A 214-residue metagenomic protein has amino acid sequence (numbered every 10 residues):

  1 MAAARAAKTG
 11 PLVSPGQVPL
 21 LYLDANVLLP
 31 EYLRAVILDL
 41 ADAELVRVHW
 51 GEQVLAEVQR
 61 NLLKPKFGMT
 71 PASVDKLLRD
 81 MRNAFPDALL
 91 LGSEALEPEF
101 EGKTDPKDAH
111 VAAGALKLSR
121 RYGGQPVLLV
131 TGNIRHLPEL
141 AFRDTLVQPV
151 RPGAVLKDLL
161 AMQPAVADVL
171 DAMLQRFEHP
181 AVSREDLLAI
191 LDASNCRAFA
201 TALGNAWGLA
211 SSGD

Functional and structural regions predicted by a protein language model:
M1-A35: Metal-dependent nucleic-acid phosphoesterase active-site entry motif
L20, E31-L33, I37-F67: PIN/NYN-family metal-dependent endoribonuclease catalytic core
L20, L128-L129: Hydrophobic "anchor" residues on beta-strands that sit immediately upstream of conserved functional sites
N26-V27, Q53, R135, A154: Alpha-helix/helix-capping structural signal
E52-S93, A172-A210: PIN-domain endoribonuclease scaffold, especially VapC-family toxins
S93-E99: Short linear capping/connector segments at secondary-structure termini
D105-Q125: Acidic, metal-associated active-site segment
G124-L128, I134-D214: Acidic, PIN/NYN-like endoribonuclease modules and their adjacent C-terminal/linker elements
